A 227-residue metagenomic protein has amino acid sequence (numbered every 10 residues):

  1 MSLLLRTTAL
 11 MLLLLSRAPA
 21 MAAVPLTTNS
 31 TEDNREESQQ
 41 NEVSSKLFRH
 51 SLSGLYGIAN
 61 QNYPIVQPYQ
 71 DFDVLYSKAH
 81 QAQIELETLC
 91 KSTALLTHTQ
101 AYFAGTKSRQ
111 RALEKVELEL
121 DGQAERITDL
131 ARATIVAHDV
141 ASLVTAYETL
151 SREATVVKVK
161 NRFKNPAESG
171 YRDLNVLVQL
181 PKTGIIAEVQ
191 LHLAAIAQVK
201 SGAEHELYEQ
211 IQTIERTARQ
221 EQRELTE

Functional and structural regions predicted by a protein language model:
S2-M11: Sec-dependent signal peptide recognition, specifically the positively charged N-region followed immediately by
T8, M21-L89, A94, K182-E227: An acidic, glycine-/histidine-flanked metal-binding catalytic module
R17-A18: N-terminal signal peptide c-region/cleavage motif recognized by signal peptidases
L75, L96-Q100, V176: Extracellular/secretory pathway-exposed regions associated with glycan biology
L89-T97, A146-E153: Generic non-transmembrane alpha-helical segments
L95-G105, A154-F163: Short secondary-structure junctions
Y102-L118: Feature for intrinsically disordered/low-complexity regulatory segments and propeptides
E119-E227: Long beta-strand-rich cores associated with HINT superfamily self-processing modules
